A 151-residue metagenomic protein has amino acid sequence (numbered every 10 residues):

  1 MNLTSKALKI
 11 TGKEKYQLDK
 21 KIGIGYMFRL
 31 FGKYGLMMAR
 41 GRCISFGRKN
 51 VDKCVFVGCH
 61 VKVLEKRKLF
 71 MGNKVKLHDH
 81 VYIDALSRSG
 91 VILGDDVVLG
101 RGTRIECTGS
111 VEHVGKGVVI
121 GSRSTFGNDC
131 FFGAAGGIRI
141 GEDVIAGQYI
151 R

Functional and structural regions predicted by a protein language model:
M1-R151: Domain-scale signature associated with acetyltransferase and cell-envelope carbohydrate enzymes
